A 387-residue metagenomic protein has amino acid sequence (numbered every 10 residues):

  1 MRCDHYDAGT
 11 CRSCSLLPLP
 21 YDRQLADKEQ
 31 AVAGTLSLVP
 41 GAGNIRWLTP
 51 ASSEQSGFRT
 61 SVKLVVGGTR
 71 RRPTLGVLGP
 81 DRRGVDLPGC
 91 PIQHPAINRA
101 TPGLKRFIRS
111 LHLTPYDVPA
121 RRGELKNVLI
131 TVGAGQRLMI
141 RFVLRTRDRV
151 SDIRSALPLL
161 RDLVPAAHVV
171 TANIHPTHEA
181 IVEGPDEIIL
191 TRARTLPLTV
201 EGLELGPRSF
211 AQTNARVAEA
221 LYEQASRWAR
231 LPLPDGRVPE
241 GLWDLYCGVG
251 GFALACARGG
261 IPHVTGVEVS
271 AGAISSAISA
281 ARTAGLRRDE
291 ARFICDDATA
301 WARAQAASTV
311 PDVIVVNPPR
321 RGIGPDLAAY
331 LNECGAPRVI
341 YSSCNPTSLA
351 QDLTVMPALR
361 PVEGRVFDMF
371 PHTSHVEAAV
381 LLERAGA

Functional and structural regions predicted by a protein language model:
M1-P20, V249: Local cysteine-cluster metal-coordination motifs and their immediate loop/turn environment, predominantly Fe-S cluster
R12-R121, I130-G135, R147-D148: Extended interfacial segments that mediate partner engagement and assembly in macromolecular machines
T60, L138, P239-E240: Nucleotide donor/acceptor-binding cores
V65-G67, V143-R145, E383-A385: Solvent-exposed residues in well-ordered beta-strands and their adjoining turns, especially edge/terminal strands
P88-G89, V128, S209, C247: Alpha-helical transmembrane segments and adjacent TM-loop junctions that form the membrane-embedded core of multi-pass
G135-I140, V376: Conserved loop-to-beta-strand segment in the C-terminal subdomain of adenylate-forming
R149-R154, P158-A387: Rossmann-like S-adenosyl-L-methionine
